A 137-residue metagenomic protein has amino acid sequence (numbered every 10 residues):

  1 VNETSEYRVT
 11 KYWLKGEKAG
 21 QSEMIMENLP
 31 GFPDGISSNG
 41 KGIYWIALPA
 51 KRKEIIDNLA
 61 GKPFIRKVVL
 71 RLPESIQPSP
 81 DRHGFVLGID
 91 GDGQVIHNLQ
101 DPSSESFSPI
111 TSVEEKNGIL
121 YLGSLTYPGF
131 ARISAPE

Functional and structural regions predicted by a protein language model:
V1-E137: Sequence-structural signature of mature extracellular/luminal beta-sheet repeat domains, prominently beta-propellers
